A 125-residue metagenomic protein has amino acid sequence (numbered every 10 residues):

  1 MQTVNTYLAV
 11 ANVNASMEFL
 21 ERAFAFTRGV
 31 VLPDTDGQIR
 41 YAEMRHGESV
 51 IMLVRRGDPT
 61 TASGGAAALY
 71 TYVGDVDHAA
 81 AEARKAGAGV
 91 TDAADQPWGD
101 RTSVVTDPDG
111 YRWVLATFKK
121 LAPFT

Functional and structural regions predicted by a protein language model:
M1-Y7, M17-P108, L115-T125: Vicinal oxygen chelate
V10-N14: Short acidic-aromatic low-complexity motifs
